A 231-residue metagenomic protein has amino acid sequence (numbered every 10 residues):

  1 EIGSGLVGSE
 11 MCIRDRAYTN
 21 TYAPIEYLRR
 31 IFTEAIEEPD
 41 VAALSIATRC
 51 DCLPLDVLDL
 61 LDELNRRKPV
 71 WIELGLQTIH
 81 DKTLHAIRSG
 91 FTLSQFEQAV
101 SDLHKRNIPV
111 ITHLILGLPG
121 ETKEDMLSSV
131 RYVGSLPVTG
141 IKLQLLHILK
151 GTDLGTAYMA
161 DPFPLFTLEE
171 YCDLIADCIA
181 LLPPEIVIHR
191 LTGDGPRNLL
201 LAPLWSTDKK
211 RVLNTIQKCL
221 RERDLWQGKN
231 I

Functional and structural regions predicted by a protein language model:
E1-G8, I13: Single conserved hydrophobic/aromatic residue that forms the stacking wall/gate of nucleotide- or nucleobase-binding
S4, Y27-I31, L168-I175: Well-ordered, non-membrane alpha-helical segments in soluble/globular domains
E10-F91, Q95-A99, H104-K105: Conserved SAM/AdoMet-binding glycine-rich loop
A17-T21, C50-C52, L76-H80, L114-G120 (+2 more regions): Active-site-proximal loop/turn and secondary-structure-junction residues that shape catalytic pockets, frequently
A23, Y27, I87-Q95, E121-S128 (+2 more regions): Alpha-helix N-cap and loop-to-helix initiation/capping positions
A35-V41, S128-L143, L213-W226: Structural recognition of alpha->loop->beta junctions
S94-D153, E169-T192: Conserved C-terminal portion of the radical SAM core fold that forms the substrate/S-adenosylmethionine-binding
G140, I148-I231: Auxiliary Fe-S-binding modules of radical SAM enzymes
